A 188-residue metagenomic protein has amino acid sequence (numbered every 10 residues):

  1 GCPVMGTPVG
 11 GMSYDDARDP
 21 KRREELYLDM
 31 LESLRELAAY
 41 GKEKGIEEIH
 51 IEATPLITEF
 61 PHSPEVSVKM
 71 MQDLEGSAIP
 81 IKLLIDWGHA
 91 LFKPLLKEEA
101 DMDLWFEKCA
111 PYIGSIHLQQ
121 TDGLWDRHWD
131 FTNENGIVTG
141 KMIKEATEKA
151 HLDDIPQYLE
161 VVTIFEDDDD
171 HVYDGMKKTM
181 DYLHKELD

Functional and structural regions predicted by a protein language model:
G1-C2, E32-A39, P61-D188: Histidine-acidic metal/acid-base catalytic patches
G1-D29, D153, Q157: Structural motif corresponding to the early beta-alpha repeats
P8-S13, P55, D122, T163: Short, flexible active-site-adjacent loop segments at beta-strand->alpha-helix junctions, enriched in small/polar
M12-Y27, E52-F60, L91-P94, R127-N133: Surface-exposed cleft-lining segments at the edges of enzyme active sites
Y27-E32, A38-E47, P55-F60: Eukaryote-skewed repeat-based solenoidal scaffolds used as protein-protein interaction platforms, primarily
E47-H50, L84: Conserved Rossmann-fold SDR core element
